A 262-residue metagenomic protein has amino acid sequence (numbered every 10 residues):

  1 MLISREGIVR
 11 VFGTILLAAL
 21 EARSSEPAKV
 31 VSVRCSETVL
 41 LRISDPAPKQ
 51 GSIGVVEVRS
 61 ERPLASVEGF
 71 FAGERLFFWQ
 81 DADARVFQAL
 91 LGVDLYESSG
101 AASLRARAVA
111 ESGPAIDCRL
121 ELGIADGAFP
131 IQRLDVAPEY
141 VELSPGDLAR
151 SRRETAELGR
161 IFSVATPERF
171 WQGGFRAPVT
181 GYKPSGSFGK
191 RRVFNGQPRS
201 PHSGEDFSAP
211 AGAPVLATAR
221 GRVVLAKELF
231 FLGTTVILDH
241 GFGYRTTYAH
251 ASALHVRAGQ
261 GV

Functional and structural regions predicted by a protein language model:
T14-S24: Hydrophobic h-region of N-terminal signal peptides that target proteins for export in Gram-negative bacteria
K29-G51: N-terminal edge beta-strand
L40-I43, C118-T234: Surface-exposed, glycine-biased beta-strand/turn segments
S52-E61: Aromatic/hydrophobic beta-strand junction motif of beta-rich domains
A65-F77: Change to "...patches in solvent-exposed regions of secreted, membrane-anchored, or virion-exposed structural
F87-L95, G100-R105: Ligand-binding face of N-terminal immunoglobulin V-set domains in extracellular IgSF glycoproteins
R107-E111: Beta-strand-rich extracellular modules
G241-G261: Short histidine-centered loop motifs in beta-beta connectors
